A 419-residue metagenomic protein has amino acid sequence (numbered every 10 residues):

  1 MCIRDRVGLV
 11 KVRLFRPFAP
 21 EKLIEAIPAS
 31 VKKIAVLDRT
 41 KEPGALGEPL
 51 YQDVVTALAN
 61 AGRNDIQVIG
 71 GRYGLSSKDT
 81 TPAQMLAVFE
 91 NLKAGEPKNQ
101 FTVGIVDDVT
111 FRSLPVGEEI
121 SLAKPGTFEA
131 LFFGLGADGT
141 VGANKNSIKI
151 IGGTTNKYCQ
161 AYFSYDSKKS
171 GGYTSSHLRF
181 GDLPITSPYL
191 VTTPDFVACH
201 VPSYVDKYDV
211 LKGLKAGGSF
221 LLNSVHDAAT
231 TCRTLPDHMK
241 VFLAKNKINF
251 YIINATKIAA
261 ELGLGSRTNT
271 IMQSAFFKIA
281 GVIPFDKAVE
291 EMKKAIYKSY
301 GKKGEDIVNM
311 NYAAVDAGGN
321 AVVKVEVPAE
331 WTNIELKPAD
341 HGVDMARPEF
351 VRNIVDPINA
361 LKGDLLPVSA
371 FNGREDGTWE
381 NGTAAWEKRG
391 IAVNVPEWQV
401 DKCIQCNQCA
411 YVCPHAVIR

Functional and structural regions predicted by a protein language model:
M1-I3: Short, small-residue-biased leader/transition segments that mark boundaries at the very start of proteins
V7-Q67, G71-K78: C-terminal non-catalytic interaction/assembly regions of soluble proteins
P17-K22, S30-K33, L37-E48, G126-G136 (+1 more regions): Active-site cofactor/cluster-binding pocket
V68-K78, T102-P115, Y165-S167, M292-A295 (+3 more regions): A glycine-rich phosphate-binding loop feature that marks nucleotide/adenosyl-phosphate handling sites
S76-T155, Y165, K169-S170: Active-site phosphate/pyrophosphate-binding segments
G318, W398, C403-C409, C413: Short cysteine clusters
G382-A384, Q408-R419: Iron-sulfur cluster-binding cysteine motifs and their immediate structural context in ferredoxin-like electron-transfer
T383-Q405: Ferredoxin-like iron-sulfur electron-transfer modules
